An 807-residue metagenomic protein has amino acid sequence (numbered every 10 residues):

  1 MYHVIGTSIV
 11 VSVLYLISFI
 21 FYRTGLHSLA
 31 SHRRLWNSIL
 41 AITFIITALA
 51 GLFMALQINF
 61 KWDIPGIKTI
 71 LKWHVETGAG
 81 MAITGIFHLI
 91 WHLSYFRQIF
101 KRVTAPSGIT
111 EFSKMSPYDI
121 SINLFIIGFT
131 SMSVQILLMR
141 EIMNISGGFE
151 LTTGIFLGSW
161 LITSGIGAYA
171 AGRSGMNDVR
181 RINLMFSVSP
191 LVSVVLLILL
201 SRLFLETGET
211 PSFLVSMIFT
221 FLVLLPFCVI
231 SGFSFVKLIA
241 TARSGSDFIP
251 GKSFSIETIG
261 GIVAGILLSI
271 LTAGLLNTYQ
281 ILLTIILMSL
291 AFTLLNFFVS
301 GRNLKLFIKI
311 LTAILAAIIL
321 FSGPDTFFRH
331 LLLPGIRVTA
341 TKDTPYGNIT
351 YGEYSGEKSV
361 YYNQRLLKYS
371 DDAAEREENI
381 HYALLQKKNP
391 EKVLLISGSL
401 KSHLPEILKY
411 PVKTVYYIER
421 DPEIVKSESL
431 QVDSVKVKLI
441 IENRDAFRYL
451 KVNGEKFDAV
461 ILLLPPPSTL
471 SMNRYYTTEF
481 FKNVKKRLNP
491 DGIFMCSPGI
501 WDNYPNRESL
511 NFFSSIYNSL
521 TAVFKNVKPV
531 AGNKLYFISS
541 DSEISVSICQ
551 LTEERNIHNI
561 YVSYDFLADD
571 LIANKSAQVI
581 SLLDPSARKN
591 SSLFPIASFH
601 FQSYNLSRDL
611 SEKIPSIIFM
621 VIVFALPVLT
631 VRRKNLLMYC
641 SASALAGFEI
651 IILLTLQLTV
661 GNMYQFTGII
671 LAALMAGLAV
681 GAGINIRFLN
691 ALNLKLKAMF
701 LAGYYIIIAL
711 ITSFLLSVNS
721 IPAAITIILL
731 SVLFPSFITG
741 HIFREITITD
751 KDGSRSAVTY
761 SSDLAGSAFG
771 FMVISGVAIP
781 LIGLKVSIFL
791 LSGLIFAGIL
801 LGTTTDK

Functional and structural regions predicted by a protein language model:
M1-P117: Membrane-embedded alpha-helical bundles that constitute the cytochrome b-like, heme-associated redox core of multi-pass
T104-K807: Alpha-helical transmembrane segments of multi-pass membrane proteins
